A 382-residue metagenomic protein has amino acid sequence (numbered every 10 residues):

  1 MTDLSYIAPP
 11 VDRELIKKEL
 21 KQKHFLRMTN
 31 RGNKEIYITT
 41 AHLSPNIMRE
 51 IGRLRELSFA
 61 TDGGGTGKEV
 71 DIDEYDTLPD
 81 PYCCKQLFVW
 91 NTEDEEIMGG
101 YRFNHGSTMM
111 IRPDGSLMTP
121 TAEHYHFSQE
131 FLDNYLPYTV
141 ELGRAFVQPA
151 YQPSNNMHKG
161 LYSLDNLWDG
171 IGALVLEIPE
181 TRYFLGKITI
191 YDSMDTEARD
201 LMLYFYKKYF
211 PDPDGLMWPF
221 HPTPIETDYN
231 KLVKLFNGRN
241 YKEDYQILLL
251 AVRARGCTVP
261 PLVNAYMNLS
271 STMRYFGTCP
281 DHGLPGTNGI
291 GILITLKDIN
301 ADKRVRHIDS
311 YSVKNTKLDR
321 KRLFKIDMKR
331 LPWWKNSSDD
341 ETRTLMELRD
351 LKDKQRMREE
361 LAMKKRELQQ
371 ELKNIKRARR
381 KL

Functional and structural regions predicted by a protein language model:
T2-H42: Conserved N-terminal entry element of GNAT/NAT acetyltransferase domains
M28-Y75, C83-M98, R102-H105: Short amphipathic alpha-helix that is part of the acyltransferase structural core
T40-L43, N91-E93, R102-T108, R144-F146 (+3 more regions): Short, flexible loop/turn elements at secondary-structure junctions
E56, T66, T108-T272: Acyl-donor binding region in acyl/amide transferases
D76-F88, I111, M273-R274, L284-I290: A short helix-loop-beta-strand connector motif used in the catalytic cores of GNAT acetyltransferases and, in some
R274-S310: C-terminal/domain-terminus segments
Y311-E341: Short, cationic low-complexity segments
L351, L361, L368, L372-I375: The feature captures the hydrophobic core positions of alpha-helical coiled-coils
